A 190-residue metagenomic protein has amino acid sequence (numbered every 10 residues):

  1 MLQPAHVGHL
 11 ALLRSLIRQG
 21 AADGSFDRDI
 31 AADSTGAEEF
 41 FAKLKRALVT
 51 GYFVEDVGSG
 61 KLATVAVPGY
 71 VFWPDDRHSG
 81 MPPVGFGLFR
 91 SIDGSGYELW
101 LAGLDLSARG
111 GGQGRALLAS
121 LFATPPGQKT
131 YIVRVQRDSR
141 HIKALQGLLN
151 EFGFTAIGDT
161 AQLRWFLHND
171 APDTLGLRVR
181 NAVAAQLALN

Functional and structural regions predicted by a protein language model:
M1-I30, L177-N190: Conserved N-terminal entry element of GNAT/NAT acetyltransferase domains
V7, S15-G96, W100, D105 (+1 more regions): Acetyl-CoA-dependent GNAT
L16-Q19, T124, L145-F152: Alpha-helical interaction/dimerization surfaces of two-component signaling modules
L101-G110, Q136-D138: A short, internal acetyl-CoA/4′-phosphopantetheine-binding micro-motif in the GNAT/acyltransferase core
L104, G110-T124, E151: Conserved acetyl-CoA-binding loop-helix of GNAT-fold acetyltransferases
R115, R137-D159: Conserved active-site alpha-helix within GNAT-family acetyltransferase domains
P125-D138: Conserved GNAT acetyl-CoA-binding A-motif
F152-N190: C-terminal "cap" of GNAT-fold acetyltransferases
